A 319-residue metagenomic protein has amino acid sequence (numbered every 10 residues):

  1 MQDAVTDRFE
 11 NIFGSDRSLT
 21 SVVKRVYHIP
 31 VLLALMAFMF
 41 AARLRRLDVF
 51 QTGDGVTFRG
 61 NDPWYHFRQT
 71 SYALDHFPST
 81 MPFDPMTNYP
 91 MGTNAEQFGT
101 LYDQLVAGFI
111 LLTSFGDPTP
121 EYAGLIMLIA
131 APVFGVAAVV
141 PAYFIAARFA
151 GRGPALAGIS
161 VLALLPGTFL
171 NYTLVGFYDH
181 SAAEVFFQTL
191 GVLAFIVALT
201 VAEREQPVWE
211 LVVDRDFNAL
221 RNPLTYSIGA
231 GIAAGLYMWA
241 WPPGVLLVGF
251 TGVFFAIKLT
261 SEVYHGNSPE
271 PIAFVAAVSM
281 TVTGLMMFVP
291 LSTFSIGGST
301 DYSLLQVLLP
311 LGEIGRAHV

Functional and structural regions predicted by a protein language model:
M1-H28, L236, P242-V245, G249 (+1 more regions): Alpha-helical transmembrane segments and their immediate interhelical/interface regions in integral membrane proteins
M1-Q51, N61, A137, A142 (+2 more regions): Start-transfer (signal-anchor) and selected internal transmembrane alpha helices of multi-pass inner/ER membrane
M1-Y27, A202-T225, G229, H265-F274 (+1 more regions): Membrane-interfacial, low-structure loops and terminal tails that flank and connect transmembrane helices in multi-pass
I29-L32, E121, L224: Primarily residues marking transmembrane-helix entry/exit sites
M36-F40, A130-R148, G153-N218, N222-T260 (+1 more regions): Membrane-embedded helix bundles of polyisoprenyl
L44-T189, T200, P207, P242: Active-site lumenal/periplasmic loops and adjacent helix-entry segments of GT-C-fold, multi-pass membrane
V56-G60, H265-H318: Transmembrane helical bundles and short interhelical boundary loops of multi-pass, membrane-embedded
T70, H76-F77, G92, V201 (+2 more regions): Short loop/turn hinge sites at secondary-structure boundaries
